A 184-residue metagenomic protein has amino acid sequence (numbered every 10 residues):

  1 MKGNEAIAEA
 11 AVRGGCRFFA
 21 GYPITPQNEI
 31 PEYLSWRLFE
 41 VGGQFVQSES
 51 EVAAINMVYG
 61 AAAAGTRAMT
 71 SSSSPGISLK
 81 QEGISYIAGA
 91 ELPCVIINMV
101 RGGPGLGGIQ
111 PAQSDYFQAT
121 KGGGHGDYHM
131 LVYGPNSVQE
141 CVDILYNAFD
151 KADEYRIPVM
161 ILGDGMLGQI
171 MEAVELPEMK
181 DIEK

Functional and structural regions predicted by a protein language model:
M1-G122, H129, Y146, G165: Thiamine diphosphate
N56-M57, D143, M171-E172: Short, solvent-exposed polar/charged micro-motifs at secondary-structure junctions
G89, A148, E175-P177: Short basic, glycine-rich beta-strand/loop surfaces that mediate nucleic-acid
N98, G134-S137, I161-G165: Short, structured patches in soluble enzyme cores that scaffold and shape functional sites
L106, Y128-E140, I157: Flexible, glycine/proline-enriched loop segments at strand-loop-helix junctions that form or flank small-ligand binding
S114-T120, Y133-F149, I182: Active-site glycine-rich loop that binds ribose-phosphate moieties when present
R156-K184: Conformationally flexible catalytic loops at phosphate/diphosphate-handling active centers
